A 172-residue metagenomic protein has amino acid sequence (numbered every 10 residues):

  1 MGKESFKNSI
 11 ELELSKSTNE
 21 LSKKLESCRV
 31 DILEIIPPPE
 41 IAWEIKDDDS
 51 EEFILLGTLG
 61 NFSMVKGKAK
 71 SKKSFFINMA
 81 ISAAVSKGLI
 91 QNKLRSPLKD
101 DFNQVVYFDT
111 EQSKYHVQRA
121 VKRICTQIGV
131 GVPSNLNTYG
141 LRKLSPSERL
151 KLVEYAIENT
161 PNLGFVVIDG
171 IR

Functional and structural regions predicted by a protein language model:
M1-K16: Interdomain "pre-motor" coupling segment immediately N-terminal to P-loop NTPase/helicase cores
E13-I124, G131: The Walker A/P-loop phosphate-binding site
K99-R172: Conserved inter-motif catalytic segment of the P-loop NTP-binding fold
